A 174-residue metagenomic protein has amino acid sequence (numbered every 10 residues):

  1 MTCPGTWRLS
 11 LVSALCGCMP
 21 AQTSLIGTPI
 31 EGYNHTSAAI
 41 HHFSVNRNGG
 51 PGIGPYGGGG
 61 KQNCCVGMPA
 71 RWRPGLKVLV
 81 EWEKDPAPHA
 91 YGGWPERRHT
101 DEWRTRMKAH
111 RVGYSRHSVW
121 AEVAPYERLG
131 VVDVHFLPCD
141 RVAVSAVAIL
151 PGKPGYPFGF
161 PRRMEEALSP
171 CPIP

Functional and structural regions predicted by a protein language model:
M1-L9: Bacterial N-terminal signal peptides that target proteins for export
V12, G58-G59, D133, E165: Processing junctions and N-termini across compartments
A14-G17: C-terminal motif of bacterial Sec signal peptides marking the signal peptidase cleavage site
M19-A21: Bacterial signal peptide processing site
L25-P29: Short coil/turn motif common to extracellular beta-sandwich-like domains
I30-A38: Structural motif
F43-H89: Tryptophan-paired
K84-P174: Beta-strand-rich cores of mature extracytoplasmic or soluble domains
